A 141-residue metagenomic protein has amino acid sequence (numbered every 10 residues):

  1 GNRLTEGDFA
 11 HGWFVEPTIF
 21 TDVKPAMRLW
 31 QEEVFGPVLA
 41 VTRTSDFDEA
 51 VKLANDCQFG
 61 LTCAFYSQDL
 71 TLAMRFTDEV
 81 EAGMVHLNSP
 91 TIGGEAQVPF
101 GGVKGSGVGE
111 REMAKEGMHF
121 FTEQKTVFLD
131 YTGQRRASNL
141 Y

Functional and structural regions predicted by a protein language model:
G1-D8, P90: Short, solvent-exposed loop/turn elements at beta->coil junctions and helix N-caps that rim active or binding pockets
H11: A short catalytic or substrate-binding loop motif that flags glycine-/basic-rich loops and adjacent residues that bind
F14-Y141: Conserved C-terminal structural/oligomerization subdomain of aldehyde/semialdehyde dehydrogenase
